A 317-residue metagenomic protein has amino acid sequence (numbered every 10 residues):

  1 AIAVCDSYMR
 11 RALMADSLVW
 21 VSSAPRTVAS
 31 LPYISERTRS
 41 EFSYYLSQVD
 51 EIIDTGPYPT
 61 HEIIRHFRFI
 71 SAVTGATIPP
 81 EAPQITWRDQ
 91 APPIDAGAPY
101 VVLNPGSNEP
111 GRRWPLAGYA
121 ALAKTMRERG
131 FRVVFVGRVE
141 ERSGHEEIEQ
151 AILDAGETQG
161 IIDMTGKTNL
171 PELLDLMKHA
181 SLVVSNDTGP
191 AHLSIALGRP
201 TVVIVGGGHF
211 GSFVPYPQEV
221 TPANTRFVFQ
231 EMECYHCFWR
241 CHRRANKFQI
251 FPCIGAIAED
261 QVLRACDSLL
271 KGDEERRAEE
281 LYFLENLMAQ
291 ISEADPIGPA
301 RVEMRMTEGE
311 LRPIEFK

Functional and structural regions predicted by a protein language model:
A1-K317: Catalytic machinery of carbohydrate-active enzymes, primarily nucleotide-sugar-dependent glycosyltransferases
